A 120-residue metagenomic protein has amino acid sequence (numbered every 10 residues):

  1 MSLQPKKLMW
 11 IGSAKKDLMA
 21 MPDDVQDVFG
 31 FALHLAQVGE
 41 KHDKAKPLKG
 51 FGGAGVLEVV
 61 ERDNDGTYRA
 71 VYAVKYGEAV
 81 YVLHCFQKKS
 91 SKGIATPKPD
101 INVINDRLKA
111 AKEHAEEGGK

Functional and structural regions predicted by a protein language model:
M1-T67, Y76-A79, K89-K120: Basic, Lys/Arg-enriched alpha-helical interface segments
A70, Y81-H84: Conserved catalytic cores of phosphodiester-cleaving nucleases, focusing on short active-site segments
A73: Catalytic DNA-binding helix-loop module of base-excision-repair DNA glycosylases/AP lyases
